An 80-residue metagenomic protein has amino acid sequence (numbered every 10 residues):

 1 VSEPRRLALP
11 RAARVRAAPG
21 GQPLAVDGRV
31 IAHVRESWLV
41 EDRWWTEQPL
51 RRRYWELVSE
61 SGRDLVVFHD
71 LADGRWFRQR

Functional and structural regions predicted by a protein language model:
V1-R80: Non-catalytic peripheral regions of nucleotide-handling enzymes
